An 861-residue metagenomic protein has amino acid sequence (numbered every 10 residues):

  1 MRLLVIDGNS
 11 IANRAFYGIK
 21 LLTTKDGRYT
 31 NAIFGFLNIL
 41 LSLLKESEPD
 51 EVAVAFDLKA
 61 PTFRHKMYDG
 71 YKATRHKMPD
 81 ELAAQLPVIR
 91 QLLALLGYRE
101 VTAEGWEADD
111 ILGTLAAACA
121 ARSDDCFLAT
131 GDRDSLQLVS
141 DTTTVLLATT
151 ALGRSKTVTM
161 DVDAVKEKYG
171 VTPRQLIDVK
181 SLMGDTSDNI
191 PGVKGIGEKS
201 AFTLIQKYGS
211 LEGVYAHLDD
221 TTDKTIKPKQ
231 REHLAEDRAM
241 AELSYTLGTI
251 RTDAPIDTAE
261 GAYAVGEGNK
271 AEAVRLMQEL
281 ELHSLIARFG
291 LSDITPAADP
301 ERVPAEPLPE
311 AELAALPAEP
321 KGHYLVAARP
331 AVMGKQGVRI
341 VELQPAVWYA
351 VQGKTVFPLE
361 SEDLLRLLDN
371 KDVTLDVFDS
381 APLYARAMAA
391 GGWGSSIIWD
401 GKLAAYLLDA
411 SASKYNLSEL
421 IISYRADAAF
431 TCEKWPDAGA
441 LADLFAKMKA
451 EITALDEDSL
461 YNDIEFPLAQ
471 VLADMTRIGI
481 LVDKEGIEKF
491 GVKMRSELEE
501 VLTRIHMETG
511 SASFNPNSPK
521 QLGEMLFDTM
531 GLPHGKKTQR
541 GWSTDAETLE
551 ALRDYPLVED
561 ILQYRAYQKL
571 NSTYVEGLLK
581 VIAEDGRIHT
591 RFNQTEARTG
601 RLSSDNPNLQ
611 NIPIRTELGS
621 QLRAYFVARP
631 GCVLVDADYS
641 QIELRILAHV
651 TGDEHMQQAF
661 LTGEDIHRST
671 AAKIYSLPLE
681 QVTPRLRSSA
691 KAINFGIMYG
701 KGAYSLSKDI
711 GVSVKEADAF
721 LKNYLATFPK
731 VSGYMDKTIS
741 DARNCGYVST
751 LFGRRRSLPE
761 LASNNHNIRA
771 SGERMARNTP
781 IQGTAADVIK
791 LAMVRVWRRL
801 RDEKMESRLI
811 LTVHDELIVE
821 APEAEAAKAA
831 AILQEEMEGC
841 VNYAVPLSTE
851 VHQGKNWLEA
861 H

Functional and structural regions predicted by a protein language model:
M1-A53, D57, R64: Non-catalytic, usually N-terminal nucleic-acid engagement modules in DNA/RNA processing proteins
V5-S10, L128-G131, L136-D163, W393-A410 (+2 more regions): Conserved beta-strand -> loop -> alpha-helix junction used to position metal-binding or nucleic-acid-contacting
L22-T23, A73-I256: Extended two-metal-dependent nuclease catalytic cores across DNA- and RNA-processing enzymes
E51, G105-E107, G131, L308 (+3 more regions): Conserved DEDDh/DEDDy metal-dependent 3′-5′ exonuclease domain
D237-L359, K434-D437, A442-I614, V633 (+6 more regions): Conserved "right-hand" nucleotidyltransferase catalytic core of DNA-directed polymerases
G353, K402-T431, A438-L441, Q594-L679: Function-dense linear segments that define catalytic or interfacial modules in macromolecule-processing proteins
R477, H589-T590, Q594-A597, A672-M805 (+4 more regions): Conserved catalytic core of nucleic-acid polymerases
S496-T503, M507, S511-V558, A726-R774 (+3 more regions): C-terminal polymerase-core module
